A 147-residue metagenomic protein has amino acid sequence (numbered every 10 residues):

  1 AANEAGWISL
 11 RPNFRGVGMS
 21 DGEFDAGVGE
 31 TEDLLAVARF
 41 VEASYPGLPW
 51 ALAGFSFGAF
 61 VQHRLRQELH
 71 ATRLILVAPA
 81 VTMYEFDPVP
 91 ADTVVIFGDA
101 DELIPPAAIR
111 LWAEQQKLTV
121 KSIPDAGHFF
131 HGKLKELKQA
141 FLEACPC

Functional and structural regions predicted by a protein language model:
A1-Y45: Serine-hydrolase catalytic machinery in alpha/beta-hydrolase-like enzymes
F14-G18, V81, G127: Alpha/beta-hydrolase active-site loop signature
G22, A126-K138: Catalytic histidine-centered segment of alpha/beta-hydrolase-like enzymes
L34-D92: Primarily recognizes the serine-hydrolase "nucleophile elbow" in alpha/beta-hydrolase and SGNH/GDSL folds
V89, V94-F97, D101: Short beta-strand/loop motif that positions the catalytic acidic residue of the alpha/beta-hydrolase fold
D99-I104, H128-F129: Acidic catalytic loop of the alpha/beta-hydrolase fold
I104-A113, K135: Short alpha-helix in the alpha/beta-hydrolase fold that links the catalytic acid
E114-F129: Catalytic histidine neighborhood in serine/cysteine hydrolases with alpha/beta-hydrolase-type architecture
